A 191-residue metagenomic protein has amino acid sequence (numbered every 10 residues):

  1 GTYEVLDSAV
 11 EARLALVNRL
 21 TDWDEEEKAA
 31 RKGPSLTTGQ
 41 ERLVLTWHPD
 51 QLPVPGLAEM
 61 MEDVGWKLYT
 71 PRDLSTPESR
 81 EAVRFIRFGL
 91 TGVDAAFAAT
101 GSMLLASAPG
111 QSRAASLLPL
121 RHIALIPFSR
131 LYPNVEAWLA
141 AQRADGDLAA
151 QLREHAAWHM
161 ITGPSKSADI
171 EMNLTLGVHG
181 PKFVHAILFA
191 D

Functional and structural regions predicted by a protein language model:
G1-D191: The feature marks the mature, well-folded catalytic cores of soluble enzymes
